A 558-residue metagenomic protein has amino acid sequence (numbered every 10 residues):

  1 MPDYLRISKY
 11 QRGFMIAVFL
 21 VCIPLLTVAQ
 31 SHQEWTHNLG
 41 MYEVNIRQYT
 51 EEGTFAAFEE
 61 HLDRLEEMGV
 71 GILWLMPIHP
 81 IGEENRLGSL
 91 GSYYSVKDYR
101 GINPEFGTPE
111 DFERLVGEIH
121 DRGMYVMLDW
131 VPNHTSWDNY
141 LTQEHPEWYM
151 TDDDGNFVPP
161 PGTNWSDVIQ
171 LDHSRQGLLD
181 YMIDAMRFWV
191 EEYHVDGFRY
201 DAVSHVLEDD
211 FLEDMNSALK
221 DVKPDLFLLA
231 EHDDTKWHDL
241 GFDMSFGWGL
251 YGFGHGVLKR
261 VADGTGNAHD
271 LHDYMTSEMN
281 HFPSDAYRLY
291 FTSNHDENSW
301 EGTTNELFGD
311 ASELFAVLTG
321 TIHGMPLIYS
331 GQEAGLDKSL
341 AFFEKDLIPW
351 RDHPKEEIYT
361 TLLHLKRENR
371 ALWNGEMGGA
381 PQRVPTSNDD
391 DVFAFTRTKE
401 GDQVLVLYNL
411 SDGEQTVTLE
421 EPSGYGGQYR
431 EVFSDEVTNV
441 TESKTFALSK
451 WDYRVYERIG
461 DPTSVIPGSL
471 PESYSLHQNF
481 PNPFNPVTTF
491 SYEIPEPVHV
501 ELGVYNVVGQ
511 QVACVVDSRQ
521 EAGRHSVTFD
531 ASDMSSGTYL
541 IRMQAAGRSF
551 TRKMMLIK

Functional and structural regions predicted by a protein language model:
M15-P24: Bacterial N-terminal signal peptides
Q30-A56, E60-I72, P77-Y193, F211-K223 (+1 more regions): Substrate-binding/active-site clefts of carbohydrate-active enzymes
E191, D201-R288, L307-G309, L318-T321 (+6 more regions): Active-site-proximal helices and loops of the catalytic beta/alpha 8
L407-S411: Asparagine-centered strand-capping/turn motif at beta-strand->loop junctions
V440-P462, G537: C-terminal beta-strand-rich structural cap/linker in extracellular carbohydrate-active enzymes
K444, R454, G523-F529: Short strand-edge motifs at loop-to-beta-strand transitions and within beta-strands of extracellular beta-rich domains
S464-F480, F484-V504, C514, S526-F529 (+1 more regions): Glycine-centered coil/turn sites that cap beta-strands in beta-rich domains
C514, S518, A522, T528 (+2 more regions): C-terminal tail/sorting-segment detector
